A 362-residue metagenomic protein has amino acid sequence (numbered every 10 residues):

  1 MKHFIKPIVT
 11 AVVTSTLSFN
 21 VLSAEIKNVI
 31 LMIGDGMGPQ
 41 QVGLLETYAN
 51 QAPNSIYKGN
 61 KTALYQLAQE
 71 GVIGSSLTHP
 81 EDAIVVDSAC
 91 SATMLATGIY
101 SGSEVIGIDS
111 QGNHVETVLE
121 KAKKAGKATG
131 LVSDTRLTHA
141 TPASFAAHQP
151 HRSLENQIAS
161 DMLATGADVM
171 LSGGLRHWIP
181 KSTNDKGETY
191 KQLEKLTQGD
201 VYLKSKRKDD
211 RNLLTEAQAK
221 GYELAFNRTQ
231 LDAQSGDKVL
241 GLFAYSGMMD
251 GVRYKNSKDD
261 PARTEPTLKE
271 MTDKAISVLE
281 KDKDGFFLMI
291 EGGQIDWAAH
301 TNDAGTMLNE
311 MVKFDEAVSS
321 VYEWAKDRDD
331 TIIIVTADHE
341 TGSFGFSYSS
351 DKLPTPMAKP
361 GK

Functional and structural regions predicted by a protein language model:
M1-V9: Bacterial N-terminal signal peptides that target proteins for export
V21-A24: Boundary at the C-terminal end of the N-terminal hydrophobic targeting segment
I26-N28, G34-T93, T138-K362: A post-motif C-terminal structural segment
A83, D87-S110: A glycine- and small-residue-enriched flexible loop/hinge segment at structural boundaries
I108-E116, Q149-S153: Glycine-rich anion/phosphate-binding loops
V118-E120, K124-A143: Glycine-rich phosphate/pyrophosphate-binding loops and their adjacent beta-strand/loop elements at enzyme active sites
